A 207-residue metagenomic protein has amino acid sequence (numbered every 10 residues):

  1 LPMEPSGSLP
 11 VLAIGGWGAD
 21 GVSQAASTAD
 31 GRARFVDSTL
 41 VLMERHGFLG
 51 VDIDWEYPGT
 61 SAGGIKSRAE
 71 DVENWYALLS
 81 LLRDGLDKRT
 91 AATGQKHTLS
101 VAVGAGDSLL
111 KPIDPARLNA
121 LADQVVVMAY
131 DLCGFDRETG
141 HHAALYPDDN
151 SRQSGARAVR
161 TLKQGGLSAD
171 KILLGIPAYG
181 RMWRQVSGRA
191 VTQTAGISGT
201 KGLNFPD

Functional and structural regions predicted by a protein language model:
L1-E44, E70: Glycan-recognition patch characteristic of GH18 chitinases/ENGases and related GlcNAc/peptidoglycan-binding proteins
V11-A13, G47, D52-D54, V126 (+1 more regions): Conserved beta-strand positions in the central sheet of alpha/beta enzyme cores
I14-W17, W55-P58, A129: Short loop/turn segments at strand-loop or loop-helix junctions that form parts of catalytic or ligand-binding pockets
G16-W17, V51, H141, R181: Gly/Ser/Thr-rich helix-start
F35, T39-M43, G50-D52, E56-Y57 (+1 more regions): Serine-hydrolase-like catalytic core of hydrolytic proteins
P58-D207: Substrate-binding surface in catalytic domains of secreted glycosidases
